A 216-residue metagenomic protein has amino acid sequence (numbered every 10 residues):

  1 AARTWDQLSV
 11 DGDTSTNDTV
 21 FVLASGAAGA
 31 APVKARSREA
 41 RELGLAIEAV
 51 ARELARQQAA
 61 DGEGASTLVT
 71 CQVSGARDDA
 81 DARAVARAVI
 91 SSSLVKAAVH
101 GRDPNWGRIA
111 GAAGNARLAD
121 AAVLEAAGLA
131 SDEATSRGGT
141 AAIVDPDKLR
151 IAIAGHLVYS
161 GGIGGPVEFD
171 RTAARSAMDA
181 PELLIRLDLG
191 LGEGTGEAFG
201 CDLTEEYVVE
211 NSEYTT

Functional and structural regions predicted by a protein language model:
A1-T216: A structural signal for small-residue-enriched, beta-sheet-centric alpha/beta enzyme cores and oligomeric scaffold folds
